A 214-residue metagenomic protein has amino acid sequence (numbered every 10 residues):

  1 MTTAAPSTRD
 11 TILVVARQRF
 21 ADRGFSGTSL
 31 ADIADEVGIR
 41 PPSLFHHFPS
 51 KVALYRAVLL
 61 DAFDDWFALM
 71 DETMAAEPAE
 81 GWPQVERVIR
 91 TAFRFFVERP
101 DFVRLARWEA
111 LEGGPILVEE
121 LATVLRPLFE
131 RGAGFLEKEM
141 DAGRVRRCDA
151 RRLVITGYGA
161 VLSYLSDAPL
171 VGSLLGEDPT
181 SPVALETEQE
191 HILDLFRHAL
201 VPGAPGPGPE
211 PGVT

Functional and structural regions predicted by a protein language model:
M1-S7, T11, Q18, I39 (+1 more regions): N-terminal intrinsically disordered/low-complexity leader segments
T8-T11, V15, R19-A53, A57: Helix-turn-helix
A57, D71-R104, A142, A150-G157 (+1 more regions): Hydrophobic alpha-helical connector segments
L60-D65: Short, basic, alpha-helical segments at the C-terminal edge of helix-turn-helix-like DNA-binding modules
T91-R94, E98, R126-A142, R146 (+1 more regions): C-terminal peripheral helix-coil segments that are non-catalytic and often amphipathic
V97-E119, A168-G176: Amphipathic alpha-helical segments used for helix-helix packing
R107-E137: A contiguous binding-surface segment within folded domains or other stable secondary-structure elements
